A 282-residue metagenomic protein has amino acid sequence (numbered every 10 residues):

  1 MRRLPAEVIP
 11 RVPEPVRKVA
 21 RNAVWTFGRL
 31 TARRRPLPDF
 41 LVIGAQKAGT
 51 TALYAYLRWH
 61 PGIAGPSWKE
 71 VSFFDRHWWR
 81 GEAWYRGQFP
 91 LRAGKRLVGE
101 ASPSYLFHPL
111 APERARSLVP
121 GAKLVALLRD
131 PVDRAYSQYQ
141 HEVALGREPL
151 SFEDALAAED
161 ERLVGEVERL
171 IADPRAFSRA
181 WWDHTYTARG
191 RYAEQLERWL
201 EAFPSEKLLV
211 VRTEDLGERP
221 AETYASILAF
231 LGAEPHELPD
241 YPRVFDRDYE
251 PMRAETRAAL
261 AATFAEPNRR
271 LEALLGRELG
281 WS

Functional and structural regions predicted by a protein language model:
M1-L106, S117-A122, L127, P131-V167 (+1 more regions): PAPS-dependent sulfotransferase catalytic core
R2-L4, Q195-R270, G276-S282: The conserved 3'-phosphoadenosine-5'-phosphosulfate
P38-D39, L97, A180-W182, L209-V210 (+1 more regions): A short, structure-level motif marking secondary-structure boundaries and short turns
S72-F73, S102-L106, T185-Y186, T213-E218 (+1 more regions): Short histidine/acidic/glycine/proline-rich micro-motifs that form metal- and phosphate-coordinating active-site loops
W79-L91, E148-T223, E234, A261-A262: PAPS-dependent sulfotransferase catalytic domain
P103, D173-A188, V244-T256: Surface-exposed cleft-lining segments at the edges of enzyme active sites
L110-R114: A short acidic, amphipathic alpha-helical/loop segment
A115-L118, A229: Short, surface-exposed basic-aromatic patches at helix termini and helix-loop junctions that form
